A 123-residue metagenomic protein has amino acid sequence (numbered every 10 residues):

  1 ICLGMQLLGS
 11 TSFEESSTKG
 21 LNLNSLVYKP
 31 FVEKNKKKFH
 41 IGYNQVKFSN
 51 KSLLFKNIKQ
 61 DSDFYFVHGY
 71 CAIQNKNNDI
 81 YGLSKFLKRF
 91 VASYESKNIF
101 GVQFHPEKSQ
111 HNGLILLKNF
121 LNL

Functional and structural regions predicted by a protein language model:
I1-I41: Cysteine-nucleophile active-site neighborhood
V27-L123: Amide-donor transfer/coupling interface in amidating biosynthetic enzymes
